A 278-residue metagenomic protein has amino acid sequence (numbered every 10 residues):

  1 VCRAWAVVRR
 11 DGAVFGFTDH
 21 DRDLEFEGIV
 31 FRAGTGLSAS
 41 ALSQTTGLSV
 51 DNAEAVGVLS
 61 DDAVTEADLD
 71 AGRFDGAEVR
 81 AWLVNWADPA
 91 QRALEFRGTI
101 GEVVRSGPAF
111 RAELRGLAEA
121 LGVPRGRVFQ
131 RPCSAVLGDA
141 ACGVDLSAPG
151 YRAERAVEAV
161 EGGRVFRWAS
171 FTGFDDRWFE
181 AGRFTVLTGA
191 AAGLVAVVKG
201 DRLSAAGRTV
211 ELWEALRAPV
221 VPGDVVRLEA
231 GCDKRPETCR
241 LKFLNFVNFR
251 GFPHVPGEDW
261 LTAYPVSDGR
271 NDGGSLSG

Functional and structural regions predicted by a protein language model:
V1-G278: Interface-prone segments of viral and bacterial extracellular assemblies
